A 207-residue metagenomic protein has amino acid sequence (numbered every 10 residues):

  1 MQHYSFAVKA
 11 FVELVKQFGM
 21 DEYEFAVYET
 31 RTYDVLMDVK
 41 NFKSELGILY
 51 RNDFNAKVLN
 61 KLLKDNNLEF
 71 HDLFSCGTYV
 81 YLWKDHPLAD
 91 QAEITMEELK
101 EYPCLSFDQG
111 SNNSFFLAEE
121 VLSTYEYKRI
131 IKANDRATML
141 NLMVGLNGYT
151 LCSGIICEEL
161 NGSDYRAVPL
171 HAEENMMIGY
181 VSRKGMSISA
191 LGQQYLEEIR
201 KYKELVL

Functional and structural regions predicted by a protein language model:
M1-N60: Central regulatory/effector-binding core of bacterial HTH transcription factors
A7-F11, N52, A56, M96-Y125 (+1 more regions): Secondary-structure junction motif
E24-Y28, H71, I130-K132, V168: General small-molecule cofactor/ligand-binding pocket signal
Y33-L36, K40, F70, M96 (+1 more regions): Short hydrophobic/charged patches on amphipathic alpha-helices used for structural packing and interfaces
D38-E45, Y50, Q109-R166: Hydrophobic hinge/microswitch elements
L62-C104: Flexible hinge/capping segments at coil-to-helix
K64-H71, C76-G77, A137-M186: Beta-alpha-beta core module
K84, R166-L207: A late-sequence structural motif
